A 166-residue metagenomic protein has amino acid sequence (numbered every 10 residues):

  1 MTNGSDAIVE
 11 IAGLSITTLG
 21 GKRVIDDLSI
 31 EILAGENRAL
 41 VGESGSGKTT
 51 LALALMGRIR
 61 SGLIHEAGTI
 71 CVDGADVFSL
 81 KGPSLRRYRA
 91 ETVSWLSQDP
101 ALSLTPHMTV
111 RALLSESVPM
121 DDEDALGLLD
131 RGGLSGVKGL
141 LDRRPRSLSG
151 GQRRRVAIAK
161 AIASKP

Functional and structural regions predicted by a protein language model:
V9, I25-D27, Y88: Conserved structural motif at the start of ABC-family nucleotide-binding domains
V41-E43: The feature captures the beta-strand-to-loop junction immediately N-terminal to the Walker
I64-D76: Conserved ABC transporter NBD signature motif
D76, D122-G139: Conserved ABC ATPase "signature" region
D99, P106-D121: Q-loop/switch helix immediately C-terminal to the Walker
R144-L148, Q152: Conserved ABC ATPase signature
I158: Hydrophobic anchor residue at the start of the ABC signature
